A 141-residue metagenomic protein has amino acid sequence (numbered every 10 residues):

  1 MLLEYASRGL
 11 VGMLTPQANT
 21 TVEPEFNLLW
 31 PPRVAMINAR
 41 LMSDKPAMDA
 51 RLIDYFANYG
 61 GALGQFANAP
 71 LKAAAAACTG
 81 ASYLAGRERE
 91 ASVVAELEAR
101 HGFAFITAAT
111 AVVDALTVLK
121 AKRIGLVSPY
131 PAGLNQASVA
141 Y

Functional and structural regions predicted by a protein language model:
M1-G61, G133-Q136, A140: N-terminal glycine-rich anion-binding loop in soluble enzyme alpha/beta folds
A6-G9, P70, T117-K120: Residue-level preference for short coil/turn positions at secondary-structure junctions
L10, D49-A50, G80-A81, G125-L126: Short, contiguous strand/loop micro-motifs
T15-T20, C78-G86, P129-L134: Gly/Ser/Thr-rich loops at beta-strand to alpha-helix junctions that form or flank small-molecule/cofactor-binding
L63-A111: Glycine/small-residue-rich loop that forms an oxyanion/phosphate-binding "nest" at active or ligand-binding sites
V93, L97-Y141: Conserved beta-alpha
